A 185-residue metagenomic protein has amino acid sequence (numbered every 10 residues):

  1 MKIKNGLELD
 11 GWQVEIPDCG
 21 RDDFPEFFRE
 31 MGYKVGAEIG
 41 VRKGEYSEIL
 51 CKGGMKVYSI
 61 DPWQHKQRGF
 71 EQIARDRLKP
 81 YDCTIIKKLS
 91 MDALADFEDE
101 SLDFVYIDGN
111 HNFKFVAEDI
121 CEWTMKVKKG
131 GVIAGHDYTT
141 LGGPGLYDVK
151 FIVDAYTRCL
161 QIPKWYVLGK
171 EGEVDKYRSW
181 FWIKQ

Functional and structural regions predicted by a protein language model:
M1-I16: Class I SAM-dependent transferase core
L9-D10, C19-Q185: S-adenosylmethionine/decaboxylated-SAM
